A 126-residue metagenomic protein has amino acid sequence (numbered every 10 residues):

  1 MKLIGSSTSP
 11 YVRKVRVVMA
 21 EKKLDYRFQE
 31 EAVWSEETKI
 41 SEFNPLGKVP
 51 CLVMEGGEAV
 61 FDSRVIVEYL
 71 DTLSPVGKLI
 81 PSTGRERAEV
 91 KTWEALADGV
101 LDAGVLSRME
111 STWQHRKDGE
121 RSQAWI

Functional and structural regions predicted by a protein language model:
M1-Q123: GST-like domain detector, emphasizing the conserved glutathione-binding G-site in the N-terminal thioredoxin-like
